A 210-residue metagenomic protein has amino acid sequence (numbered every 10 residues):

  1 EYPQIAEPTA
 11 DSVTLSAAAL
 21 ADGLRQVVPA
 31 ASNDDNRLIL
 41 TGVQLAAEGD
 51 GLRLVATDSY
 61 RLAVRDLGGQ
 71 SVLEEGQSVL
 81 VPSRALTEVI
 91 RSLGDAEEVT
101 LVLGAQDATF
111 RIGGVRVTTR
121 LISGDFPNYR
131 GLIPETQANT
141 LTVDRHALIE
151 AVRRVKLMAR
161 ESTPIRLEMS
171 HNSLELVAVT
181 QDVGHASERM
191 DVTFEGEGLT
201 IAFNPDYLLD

Functional and structural regions predicted by a protein language model:
E1-D210: Structural preference for solvent-exposed beta-strand-turn elements and adjacent flexible terminal/loop segments within
